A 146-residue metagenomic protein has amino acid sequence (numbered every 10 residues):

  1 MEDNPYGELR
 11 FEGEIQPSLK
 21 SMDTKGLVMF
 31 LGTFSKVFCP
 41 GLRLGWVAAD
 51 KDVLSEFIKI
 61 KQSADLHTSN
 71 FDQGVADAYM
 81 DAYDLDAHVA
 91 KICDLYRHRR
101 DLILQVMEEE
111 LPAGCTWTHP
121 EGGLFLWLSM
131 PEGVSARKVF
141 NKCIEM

Functional and structural regions predicted by a protein language model:
M1-M146: PLP-dependent class I/II
